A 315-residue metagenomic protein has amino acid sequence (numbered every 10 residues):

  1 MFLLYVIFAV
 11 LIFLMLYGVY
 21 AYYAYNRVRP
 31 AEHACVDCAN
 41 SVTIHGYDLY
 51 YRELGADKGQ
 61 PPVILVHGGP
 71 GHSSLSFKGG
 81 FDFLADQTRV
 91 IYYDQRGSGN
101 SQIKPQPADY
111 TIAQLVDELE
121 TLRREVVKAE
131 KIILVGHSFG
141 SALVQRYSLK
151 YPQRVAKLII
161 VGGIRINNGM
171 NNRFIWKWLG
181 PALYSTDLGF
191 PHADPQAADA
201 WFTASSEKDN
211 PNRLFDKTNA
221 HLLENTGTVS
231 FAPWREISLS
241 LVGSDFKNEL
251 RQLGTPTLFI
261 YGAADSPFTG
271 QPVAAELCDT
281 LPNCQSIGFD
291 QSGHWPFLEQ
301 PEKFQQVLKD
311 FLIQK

Functional and structural regions predicted by a protein language model:
Y47-I103: Conserved HGGG/HGGXW glycine-rich cap/lid loop of the alpha/beta-hydrolase fold
Q114-K131: Conserved acidic catalytic loop of the alpha/beta-hydrolase fold
S141-P152, L158: Short glycine-enriched nucleophile-adjacent loop and the immediately C-terminal alpha-helix near the catalytic center
L158-F190: Flexible "cap/lid" loop of the alpha/beta hydrolase fold
P191-S240, S244, E249: Conserved alpha/beta-hydrolase catalytic His-Asp/Glu region
L253, F259-Y261: Short beta-strand/loop motif that positions the catalytic acidic residue of the alpha/beta-hydrolase fold
S266-P272: Conserved alpha/beta-hydrolase "acid-adjacent" motif
C284-K315: Catalytic active-site module of serine/aspartate enzymes centered on a nucleophile-bearing elbow/loop
